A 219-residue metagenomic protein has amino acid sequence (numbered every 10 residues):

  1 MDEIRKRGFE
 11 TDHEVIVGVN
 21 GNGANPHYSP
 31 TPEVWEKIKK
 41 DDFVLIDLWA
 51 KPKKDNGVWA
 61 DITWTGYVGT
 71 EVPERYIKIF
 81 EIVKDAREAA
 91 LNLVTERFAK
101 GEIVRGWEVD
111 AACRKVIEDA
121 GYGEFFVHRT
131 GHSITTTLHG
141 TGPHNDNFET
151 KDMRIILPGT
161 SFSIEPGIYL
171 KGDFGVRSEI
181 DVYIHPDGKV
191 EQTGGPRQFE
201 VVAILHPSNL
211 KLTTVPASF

Functional and structural regions predicted by a protein language model:
M1-F219: Active-site neighborhoods and metal-handling regions in enzymes and metal-associated proteins
